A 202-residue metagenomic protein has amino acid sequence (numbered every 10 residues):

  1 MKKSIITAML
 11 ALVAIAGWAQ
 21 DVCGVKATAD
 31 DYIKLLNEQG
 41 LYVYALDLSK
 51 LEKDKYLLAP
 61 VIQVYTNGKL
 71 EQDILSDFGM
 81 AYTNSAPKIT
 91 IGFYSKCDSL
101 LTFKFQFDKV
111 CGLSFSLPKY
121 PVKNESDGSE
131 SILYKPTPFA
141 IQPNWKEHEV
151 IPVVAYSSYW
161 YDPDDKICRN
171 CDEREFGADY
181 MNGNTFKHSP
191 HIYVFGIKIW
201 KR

Functional and structural regions predicted by a protein language model:
M1-G24: Bacterial Sec-dependent N-terminal signal peptides
S4, D30, S49-K53, Y65-N67 (+2 more regions): Generic structural motif
W18-G40, R202: Sec-dependent signal peptide cleavage junction
K26-T28, D47-S49, G92-K96, Q106-D108 (+1 more regions): A structural detector for beta-sheet-dominated domains
L35, Y42-K53: N-terminal "first-domain core" detector
L41-A45, K88, I192-V194: Intrinsic-disorder/low-complexity, polar/charged segments enriched in Ser/Thr/Lys/Arg/Asp/Glu/Gln
E52-S131: Structured domain cores in non-transmembrane regions
K104-R202: Extracytoplasmic electrostatic interaction patches
